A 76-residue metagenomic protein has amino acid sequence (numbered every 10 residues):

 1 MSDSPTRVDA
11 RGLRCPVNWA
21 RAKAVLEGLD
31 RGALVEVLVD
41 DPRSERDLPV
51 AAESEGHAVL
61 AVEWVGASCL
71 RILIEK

Functional and structural regions predicted by a protein language model:
M1-A10: Right-handed parallel beta-helix/beta-solenoid
P5, G32-E36, C69-R71: Intrinsic-disorder/low-complexity, polar/charged segments enriched in Ser/Thr/Lys/Arg/Asp/Glu/Gln
P5, V25, L73-K76: Accessory recognition modules or surfaces
A10-W64: Amphipathic, hydrophobic secondary-structure cores in small proteins
E63-K76: C-terminal edge-of-domain segments
